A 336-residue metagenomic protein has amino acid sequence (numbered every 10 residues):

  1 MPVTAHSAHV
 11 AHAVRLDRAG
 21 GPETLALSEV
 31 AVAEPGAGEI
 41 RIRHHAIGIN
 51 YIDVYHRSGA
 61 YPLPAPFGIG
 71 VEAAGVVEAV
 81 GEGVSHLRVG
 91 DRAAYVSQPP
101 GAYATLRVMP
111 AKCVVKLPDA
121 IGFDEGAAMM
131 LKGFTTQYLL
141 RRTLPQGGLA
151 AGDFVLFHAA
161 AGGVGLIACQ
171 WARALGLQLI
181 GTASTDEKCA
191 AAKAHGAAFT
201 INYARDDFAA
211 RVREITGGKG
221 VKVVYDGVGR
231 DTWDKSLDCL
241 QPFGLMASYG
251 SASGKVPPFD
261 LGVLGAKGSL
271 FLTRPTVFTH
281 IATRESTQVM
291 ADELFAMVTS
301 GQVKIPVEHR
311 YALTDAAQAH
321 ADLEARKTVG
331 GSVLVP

Functional and structural regions predicted by a protein language model:
P2-H9, R284-P336: C-terminal hydrophobic helical "lid"/dimerization subdomain of Rossmann-like NAD(P)H-dependent oxidoreductases
S7, A31-G48, S58-G101: Glycine-rich beta-strand-centered segment in the early N-terminal region that forms part of a ligand/cofactor-binding
Y95-A159, W171: NAD(P)H dinucleotide-binding glycine-rich loop of Rossmann-like/cofactor-binding domains, especially the beta1-alpha1
A159-A160, V228: NAD(P)H cofactor-binding loop motif with strongest signal on the N-terminal glycine-rich segment
V164: Hydrophobic/small residue at the entry helix of a nucleotide-binding pocket
R173-T232, T283: Adenosine-nucleotide cofactor-binding segment
L175, D231-Q302, P336: Glycine-rich phosphate-binding loop and adjacent beta-alpha segment of Rossmann(oid) nucleotide-cofactor-binding
